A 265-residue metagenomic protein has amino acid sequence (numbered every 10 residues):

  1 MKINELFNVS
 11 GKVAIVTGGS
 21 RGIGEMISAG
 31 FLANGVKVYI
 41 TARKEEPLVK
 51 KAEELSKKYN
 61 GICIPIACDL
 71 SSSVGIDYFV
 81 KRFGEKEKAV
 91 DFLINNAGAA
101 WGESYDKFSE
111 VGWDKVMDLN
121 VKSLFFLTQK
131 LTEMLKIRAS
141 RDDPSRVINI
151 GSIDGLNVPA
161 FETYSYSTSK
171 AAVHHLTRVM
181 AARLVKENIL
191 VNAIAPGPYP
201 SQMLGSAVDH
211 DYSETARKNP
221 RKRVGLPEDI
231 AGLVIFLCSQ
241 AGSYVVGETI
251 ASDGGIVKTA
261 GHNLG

Functional and structural regions predicted by a protein language model:
K2-E5, I235, V246-G265: Short C-terminal tail/terminal secondary-structure segment of NAD(P)H-dependent dehydrogenase/reductase domains
V13, S20-G22: Conserved glycine-rich cofactor-binding loop
S104-Y105, S109-M117, L204, T215: Substrate-binding pocket helix/loop in short-chain dehydrogenase/reductase
T128, S169, T177: Active-site helix of classical SDR
E133, A182-R183, S243: Alpha-helical segment proximal to the catalytic Tyr-Lys
S152: Residue(s) in the substrate-gating loop at a strand-loop-helix junction that position the organic substrate next
V185, L190, V245-G247: Short, small/polar-rich loop/turn modules that mediate ligand/substrate recognition or access, typified
